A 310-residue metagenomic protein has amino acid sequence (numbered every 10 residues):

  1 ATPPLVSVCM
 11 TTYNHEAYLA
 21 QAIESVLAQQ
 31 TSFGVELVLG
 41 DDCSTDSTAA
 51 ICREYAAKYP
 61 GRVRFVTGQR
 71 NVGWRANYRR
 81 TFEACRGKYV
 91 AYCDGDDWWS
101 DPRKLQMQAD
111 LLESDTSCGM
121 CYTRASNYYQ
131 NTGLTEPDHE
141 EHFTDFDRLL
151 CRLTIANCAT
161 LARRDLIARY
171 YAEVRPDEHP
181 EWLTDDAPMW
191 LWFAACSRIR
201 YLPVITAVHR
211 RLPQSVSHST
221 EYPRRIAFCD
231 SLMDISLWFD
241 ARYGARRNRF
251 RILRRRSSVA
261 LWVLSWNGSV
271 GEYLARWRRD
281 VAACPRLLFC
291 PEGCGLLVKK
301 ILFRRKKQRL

Functional and structural regions predicted by a protein language model:
P4-S7, E36, P188: Cell-envelope/extracellular polymer assembly enzymes that use nucleotide-activated donors
Y18-A20, D46-Y55: Acidic helix N-cap motif at the loop->helix transition within catalytic regions of sugar-transfer enzymes
E24-G34: Short, acidic, metal-binding catalytic loop of nucleotide-sugar glycosyltransferases
S25, D41-A50, R70, D94: A conserved acidic beta->alpha catalytic loop
G68-C85, M107: Glycine-rich, basic loop-to-helix element that forms the pyrophosphate-binding segment of sugar-nucleotide handling
E83, T123, P137-R224, F228: Conserved nucleotide-sugar donor-binding catalytic segment
V90: Short aromatic/hydrophobic "clamp" motif used to bind/position activated sugar donors
P102-T135: Conserved donor NDP-sugar-binding/catalytic core segment of glycosyltransferases
